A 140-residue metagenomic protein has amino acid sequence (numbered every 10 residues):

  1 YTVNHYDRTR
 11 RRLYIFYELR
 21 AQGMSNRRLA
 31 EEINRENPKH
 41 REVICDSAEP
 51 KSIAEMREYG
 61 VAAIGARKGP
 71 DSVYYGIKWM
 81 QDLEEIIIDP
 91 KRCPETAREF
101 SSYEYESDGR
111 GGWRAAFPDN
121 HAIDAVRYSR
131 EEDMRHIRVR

Functional and structural regions predicted by a protein language model:
Y1-Y6: Gly/Thr-rich phosphate-binding beta-strand-loop-beta motif of the actin/hexokinase/Hsp70
R8-A115, H136-I137: Mg2+-dependent endonuclease catalytic cores in nucleic-acid-processing enzymes, primarily RNase H-like
G111, S129-E132: Charge-rich, low-complexity intrinsically disordered segments
H121: Histidine-centered active-site/metal-ligand motif
E131-R140: Acidic two-metal-ion nuclease catalytic site recognized across multiple nuclease folds, prominently DnaQ/RNase D-T
